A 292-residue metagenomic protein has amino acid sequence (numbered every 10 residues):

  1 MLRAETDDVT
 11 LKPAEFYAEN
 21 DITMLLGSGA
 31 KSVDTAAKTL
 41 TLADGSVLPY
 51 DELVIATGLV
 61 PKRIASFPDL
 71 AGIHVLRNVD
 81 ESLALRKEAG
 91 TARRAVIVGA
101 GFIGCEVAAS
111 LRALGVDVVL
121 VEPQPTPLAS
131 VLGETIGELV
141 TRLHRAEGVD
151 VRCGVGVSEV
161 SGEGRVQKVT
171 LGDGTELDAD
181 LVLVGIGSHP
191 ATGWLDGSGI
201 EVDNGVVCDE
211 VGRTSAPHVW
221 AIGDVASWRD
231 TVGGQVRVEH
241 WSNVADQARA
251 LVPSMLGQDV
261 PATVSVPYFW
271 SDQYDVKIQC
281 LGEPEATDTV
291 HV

Functional and structural regions predicted by a protein language model:
M1, V225-V292: Mid-to-C-terminal Rossmann-like scaffold of FAD/NAD(P)H-dependent oxidoreductases
M1-I22, I55, K62-R63, E81: Glycine-rich flavin
L2, T6-T10, R94, F102-E159 (+2 more regions): Rossmann-like dinucleotide-binding cores of NAD(P)H-dependent redox enzymes
A18-P68: A conserved beta-strand/loop capping segment in the N-terminal third of enzymes that catalyze redox or closely related
M24-T41, L48, L114-E210: A Rossmann-like FAD-binding core segment of flavoenzymes
L42, I55-T57, I97, L171 (+3 more regions): Redox-cofactor binding/interface segments in oxidoreductases and associated redox assembly factors
T57-L114: Glycine-rich dinucleotide-binding loop and its adjacent helix/turn
A71-G90, G164-T170, T175-A250: FAD-site-proximal beta/loop scaffold in flavoenzymes
